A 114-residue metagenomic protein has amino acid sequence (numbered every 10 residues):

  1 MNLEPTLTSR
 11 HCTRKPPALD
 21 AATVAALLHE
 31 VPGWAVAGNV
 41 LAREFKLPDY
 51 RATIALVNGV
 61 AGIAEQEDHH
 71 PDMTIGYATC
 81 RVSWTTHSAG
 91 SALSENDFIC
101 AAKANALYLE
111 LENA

Functional and structural regions predicted by a protein language model:
M1-A114: Charge-rich alpha-helical segments
